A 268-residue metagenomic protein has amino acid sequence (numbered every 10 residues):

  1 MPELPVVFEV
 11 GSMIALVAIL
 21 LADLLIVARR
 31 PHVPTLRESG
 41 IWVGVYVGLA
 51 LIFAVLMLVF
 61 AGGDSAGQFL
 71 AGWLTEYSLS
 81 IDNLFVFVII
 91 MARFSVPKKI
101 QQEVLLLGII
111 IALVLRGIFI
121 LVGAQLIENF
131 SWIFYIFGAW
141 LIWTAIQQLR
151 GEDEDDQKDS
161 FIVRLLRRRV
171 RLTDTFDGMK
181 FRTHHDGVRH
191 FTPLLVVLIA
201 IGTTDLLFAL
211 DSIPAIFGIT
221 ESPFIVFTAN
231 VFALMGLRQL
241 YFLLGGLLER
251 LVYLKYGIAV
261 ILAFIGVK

Functional and structural regions predicted by a protein language model:
M1-K268: Multi-pass alpha-helical transmembrane bundle typical of ion/small-solute transporters and intramembrane aspartyl
